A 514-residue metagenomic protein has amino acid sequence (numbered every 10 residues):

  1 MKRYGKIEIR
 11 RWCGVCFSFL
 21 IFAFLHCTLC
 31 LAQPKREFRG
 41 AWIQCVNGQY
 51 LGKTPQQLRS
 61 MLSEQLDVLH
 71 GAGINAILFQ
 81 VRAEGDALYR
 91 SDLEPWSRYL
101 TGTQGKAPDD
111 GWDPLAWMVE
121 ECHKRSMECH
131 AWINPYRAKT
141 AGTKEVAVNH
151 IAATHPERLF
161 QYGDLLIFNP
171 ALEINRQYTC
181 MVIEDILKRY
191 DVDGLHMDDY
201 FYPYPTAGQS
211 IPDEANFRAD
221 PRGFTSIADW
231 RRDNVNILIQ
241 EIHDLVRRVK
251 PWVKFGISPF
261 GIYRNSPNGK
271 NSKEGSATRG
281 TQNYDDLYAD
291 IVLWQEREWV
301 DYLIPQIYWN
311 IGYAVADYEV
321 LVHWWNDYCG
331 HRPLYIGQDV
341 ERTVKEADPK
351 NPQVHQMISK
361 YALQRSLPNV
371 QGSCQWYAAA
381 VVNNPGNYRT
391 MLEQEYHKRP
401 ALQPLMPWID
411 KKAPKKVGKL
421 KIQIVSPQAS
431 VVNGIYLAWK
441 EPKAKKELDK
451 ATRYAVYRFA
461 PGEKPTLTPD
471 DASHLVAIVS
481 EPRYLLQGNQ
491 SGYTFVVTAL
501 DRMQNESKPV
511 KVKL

Functional and structural regions predicted by a protein language model:
R36, W42-Q44, G48-S60, A131 (+3 more regions): Active-site-adjacent "subsite" loops/lids of carbohydrate-active enzymes
S60-A87, R189-Y190, L293, W299: Catalytic domains of carbohydrate-active enzymes, especially glycoside hydrolases
A87-G102, R137-G163, D199-R222, N268-R279: Aromatic- and acidic-residue-enriched segments that line the glycan-binding/catalytic groove of carbohydrate-active
I174-V182, K188-A277, T281-I307, G312-H331 (+1 more regions): Active-site neighborhood of glycoside hydrolase catalytic domains
Y288-A314, G330-I409: Substrate-binding cleft of secreted/luminal carbohydrate-active enzymes
N387, M391-L448, Q504-L514: Pro/Thr/Ser/Gly-rich low-complexity, intrinsically disordered linker/stalk tracts
P442-D470, P509: Solvent-exposed loop/turn segments flanking beta-strands in beta-repeat/beta-sandwich domains
L485-S507: Beta-strand-rich modules
